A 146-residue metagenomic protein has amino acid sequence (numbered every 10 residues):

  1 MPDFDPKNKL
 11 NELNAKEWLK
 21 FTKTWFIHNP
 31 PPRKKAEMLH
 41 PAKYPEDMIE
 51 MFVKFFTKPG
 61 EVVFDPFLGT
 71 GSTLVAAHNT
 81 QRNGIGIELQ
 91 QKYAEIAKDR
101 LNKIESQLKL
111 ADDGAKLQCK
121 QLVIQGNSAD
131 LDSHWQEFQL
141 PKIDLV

Functional and structural regions predicted by a protein language model:
M1-V146: Class I S-adenosyl-L-methionine-dependent methyltransferase catalytic core
